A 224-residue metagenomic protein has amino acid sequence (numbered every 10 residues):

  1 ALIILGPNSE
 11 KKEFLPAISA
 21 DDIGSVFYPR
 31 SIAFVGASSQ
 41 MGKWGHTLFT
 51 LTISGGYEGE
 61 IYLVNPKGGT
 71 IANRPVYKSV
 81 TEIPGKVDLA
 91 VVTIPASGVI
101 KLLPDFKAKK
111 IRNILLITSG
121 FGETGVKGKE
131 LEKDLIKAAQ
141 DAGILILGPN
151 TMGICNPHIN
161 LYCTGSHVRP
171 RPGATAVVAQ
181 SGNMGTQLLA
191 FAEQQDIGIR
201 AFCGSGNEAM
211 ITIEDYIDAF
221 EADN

Functional and structural regions predicted by a protein language model:
A1-N224: Catalytic-core regions of core metabolic enzymes, especially those transforming organic acids/acyl-group intermediates
